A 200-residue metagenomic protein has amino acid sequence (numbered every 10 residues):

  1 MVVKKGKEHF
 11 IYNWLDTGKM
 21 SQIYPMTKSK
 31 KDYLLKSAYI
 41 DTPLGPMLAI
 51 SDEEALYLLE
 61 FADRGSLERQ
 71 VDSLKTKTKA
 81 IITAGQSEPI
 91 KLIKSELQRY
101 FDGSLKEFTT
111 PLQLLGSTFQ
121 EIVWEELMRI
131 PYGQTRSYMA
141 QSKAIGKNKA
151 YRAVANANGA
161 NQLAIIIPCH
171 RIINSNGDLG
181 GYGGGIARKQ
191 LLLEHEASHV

Functional and structural regions predicted by a protein language model:
V2-N148, H195-V200: Basic nucleic-acid-binding alpha-helical/helix-turn surface characteristic of O6-alkylguanine DNA
K149-E194: Short glycine/serine-rich loop segments
